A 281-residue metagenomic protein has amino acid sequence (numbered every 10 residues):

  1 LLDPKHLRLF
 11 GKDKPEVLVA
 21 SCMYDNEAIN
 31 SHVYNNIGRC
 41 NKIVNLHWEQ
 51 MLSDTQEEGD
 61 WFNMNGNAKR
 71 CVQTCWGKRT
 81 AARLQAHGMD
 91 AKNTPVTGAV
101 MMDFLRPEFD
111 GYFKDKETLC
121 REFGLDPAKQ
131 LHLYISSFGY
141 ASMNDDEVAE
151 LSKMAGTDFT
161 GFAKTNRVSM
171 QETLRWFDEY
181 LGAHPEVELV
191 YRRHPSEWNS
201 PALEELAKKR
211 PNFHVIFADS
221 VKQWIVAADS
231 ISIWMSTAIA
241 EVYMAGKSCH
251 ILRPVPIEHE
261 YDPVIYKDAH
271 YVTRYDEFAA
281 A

Functional and structural regions predicted by a protein language model:
L1-F109, E197, I239: Active-site and donor-binding regions of nucleotide-sugar-utilizing enzymes
K5, F10-G11, E172, V190-A240 (+1 more regions): Donor nucleotide-activated moiety binding/catalytic core segment of transferases that use nucleotide-activated donors
E16-L18, A68-Q73, E188-L189, A227-S230 (+1 more regions): Short active-site oxyanion
C71, T94, N212-H214, A269-H270: Short, conserved active-site loop motifs that form the nucleotide-linked donor/cofactor pocket
D103-E205: Conserved catalytic-core segment of nucleotide-activated headgroup transferases in glycan assembly
E204-K209, S230, T237-A281: Catalytic binding pocket for nucleotide-activated donors in carbohydrate/polymer assembly enzymes
